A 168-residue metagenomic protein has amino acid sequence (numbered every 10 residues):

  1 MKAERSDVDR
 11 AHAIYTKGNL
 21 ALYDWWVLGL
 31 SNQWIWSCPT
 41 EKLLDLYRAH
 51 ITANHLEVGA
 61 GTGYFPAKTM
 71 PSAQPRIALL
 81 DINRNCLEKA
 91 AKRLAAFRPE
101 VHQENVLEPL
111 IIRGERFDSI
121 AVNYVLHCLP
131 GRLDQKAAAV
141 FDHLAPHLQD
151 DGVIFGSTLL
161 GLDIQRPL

Functional and structural regions predicted by a protein language model:
M1-H50: Conserved class I S-adenosyl-L-methionine
N54-P109: Class I SAM-dependent methyltransferase SAM/SAH-binding core
T69, H143-L144: Class I S-adenosylmethionine-dependent transferase superfamily signal
L110-I120: A short acidic, Gly/Pro-enriched loop at the edge of an enzyme's catalytic core that lines a small-molecule cofactor
N123-H127: Residues lining the SAM
L129-H143: A short, conserved alpha-helix within the catalytic core of class I
L129-P130, L148-D150: Helix-to-beta-strand junctions that scaffold the AdoMet/dcAdoMet cofactor pocket in Class I SAM-dependent enzymes
V153-L168: Conserved class I S-adenosyl-L-methionine
